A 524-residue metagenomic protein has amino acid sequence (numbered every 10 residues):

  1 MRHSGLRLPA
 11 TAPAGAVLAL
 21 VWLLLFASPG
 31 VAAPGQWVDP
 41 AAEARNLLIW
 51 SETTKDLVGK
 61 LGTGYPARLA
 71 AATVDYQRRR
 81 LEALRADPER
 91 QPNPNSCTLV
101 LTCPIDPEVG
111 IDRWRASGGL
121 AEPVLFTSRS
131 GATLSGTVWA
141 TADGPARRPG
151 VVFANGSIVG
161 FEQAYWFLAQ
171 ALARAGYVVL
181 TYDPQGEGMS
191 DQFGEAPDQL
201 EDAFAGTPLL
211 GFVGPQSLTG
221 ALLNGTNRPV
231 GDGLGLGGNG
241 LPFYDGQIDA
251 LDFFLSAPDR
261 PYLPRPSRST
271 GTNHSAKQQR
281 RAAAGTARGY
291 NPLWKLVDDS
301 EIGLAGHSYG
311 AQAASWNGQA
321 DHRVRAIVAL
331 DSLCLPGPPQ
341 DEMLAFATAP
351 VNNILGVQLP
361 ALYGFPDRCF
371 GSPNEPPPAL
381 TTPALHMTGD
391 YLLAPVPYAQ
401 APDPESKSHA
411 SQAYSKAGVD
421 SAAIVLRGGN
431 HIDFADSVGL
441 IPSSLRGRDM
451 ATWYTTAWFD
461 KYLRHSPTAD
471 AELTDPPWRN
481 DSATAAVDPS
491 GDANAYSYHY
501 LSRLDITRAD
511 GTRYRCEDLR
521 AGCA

Functional and structural regions predicted by a protein language model:
P34-A71, R427-H431, D436-A524: Alpha/beta-hydrolase-fold serine-hydrolase catalytic core, especially in secreted/extracellular enzymes
L81-A146: N-terminal cap/lid segment of alpha/beta-hydrolase-fold proteins
R129, D183-E187, L333, G429: Short beta-to-alpha linker loops that shape the active-site pocket of alpha/beta-hydrolase fold enzymes
G144-R148, F153-Q192, P336, A394-V396: Short substrate-entry loop that stabilizes the transition state in hydrolases
L200-D299: Alpha/beta-hydrolase active-site loop
L255, A311-D321: Short glycine-enriched nucleophile-adjacent loop and the immediately C-terminal alpha-helix near the catalytic center
G306-S308: Conserved alpha/beta-hydrolase "nucleophile elbow" surrounding the catalytic nucleophile
R325-H431: The feature captures the conserved acid-bearing segment of alpha/beta-hydrolase catalytic domains
